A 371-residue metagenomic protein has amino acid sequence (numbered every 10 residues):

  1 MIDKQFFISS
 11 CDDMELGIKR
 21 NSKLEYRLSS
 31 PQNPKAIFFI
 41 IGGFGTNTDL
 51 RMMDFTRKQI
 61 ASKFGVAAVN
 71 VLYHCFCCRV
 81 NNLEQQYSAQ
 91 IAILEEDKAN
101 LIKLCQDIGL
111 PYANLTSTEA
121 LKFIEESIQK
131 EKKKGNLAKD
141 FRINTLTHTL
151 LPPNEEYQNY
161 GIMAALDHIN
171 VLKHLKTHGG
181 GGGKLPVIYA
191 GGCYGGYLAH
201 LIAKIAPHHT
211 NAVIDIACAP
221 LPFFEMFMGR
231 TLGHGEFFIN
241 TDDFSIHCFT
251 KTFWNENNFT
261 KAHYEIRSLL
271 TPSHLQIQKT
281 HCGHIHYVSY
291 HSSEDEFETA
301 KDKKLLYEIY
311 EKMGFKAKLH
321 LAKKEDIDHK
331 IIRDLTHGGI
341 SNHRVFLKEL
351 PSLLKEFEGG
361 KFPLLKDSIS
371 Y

Functional and structural regions predicted by a protein language model:
M1-A36: A domain-start/cap signature at the N-terminus of enzymes
L16-K19, D49, Y157-H168: Phosphate/oxyanion-binding active-site loops and adjacent basic polyanion-contact surfaces
E25-K132: Short, surface-exposed "cap/lid" segments of acyl-processing enzymes
C77-I93, P153-L166, G183: Catalytic nucleophile-loop/oxyanion-hole region of alpha/beta-hydrolase and closely related hydrolase-like folds
G181-C193: Alpha/beta-hydrolase fold nucleophile elbow
Y189-A190, G196-P207, V213: Short glycine-enriched nucleophile-adjacent loop and the immediately C-terminal alpha-helix near the catalytic center
K204-N258: Hydrolase active-site cap/lid region
N240-T241, H247-Y371: Serine-hydrolase catalytic core
